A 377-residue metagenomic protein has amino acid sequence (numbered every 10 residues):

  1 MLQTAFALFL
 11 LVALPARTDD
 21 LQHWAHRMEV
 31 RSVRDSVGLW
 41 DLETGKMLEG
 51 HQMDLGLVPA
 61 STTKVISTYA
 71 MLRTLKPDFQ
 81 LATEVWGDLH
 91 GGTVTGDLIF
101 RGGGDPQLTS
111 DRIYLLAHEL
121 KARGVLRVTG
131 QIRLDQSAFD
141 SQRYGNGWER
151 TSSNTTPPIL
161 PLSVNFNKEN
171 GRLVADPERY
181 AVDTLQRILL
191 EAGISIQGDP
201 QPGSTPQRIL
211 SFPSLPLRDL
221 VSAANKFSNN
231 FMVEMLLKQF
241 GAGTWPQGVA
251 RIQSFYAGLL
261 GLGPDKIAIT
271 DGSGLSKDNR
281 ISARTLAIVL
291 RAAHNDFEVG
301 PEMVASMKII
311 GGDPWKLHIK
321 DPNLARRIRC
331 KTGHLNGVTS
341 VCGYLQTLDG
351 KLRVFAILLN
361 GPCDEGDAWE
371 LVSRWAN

Functional and structural regions predicted by a protein language model:
M1-L8: Sec-dependent signal peptide recognition, specifically the positively charged N-region followed immediately by
A13-G56, L75-D78, L116-R123: Beta-lactamase-like hydrolase cores
S32-R34, Q52-D54, A60-T63, D78-A82 (+10 more regions): Extracytoplasmic
S36-W40, L48-G50, D97-R101, Q131-D135 (+3 more regions): Soluble periplasmic/extracytoplasmic beta-strand elements of cell-envelope proteins
G45, P59-P77, I132, L162 (+4 more regions): Active-site SXXK
L48-G50, G241-N377: Small-residue-rich helix-loop
P77, L81-S141, W148-N165: Active-site-adjacent, His/Asp/Glu-enriched structural segments that form or flank metal-binding and acid/base networks
K168-V304: A small/polar active-site loop signature that marks catalytic segments
